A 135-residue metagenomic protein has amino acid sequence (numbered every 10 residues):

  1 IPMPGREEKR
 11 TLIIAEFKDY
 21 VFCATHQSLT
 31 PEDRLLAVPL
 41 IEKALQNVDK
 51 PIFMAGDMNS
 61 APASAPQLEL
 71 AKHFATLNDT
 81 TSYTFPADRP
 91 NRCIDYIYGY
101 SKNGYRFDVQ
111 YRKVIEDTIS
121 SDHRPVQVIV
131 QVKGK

Functional and structural regions predicted by a protein language model:
I1-P4, C23-E32: Surface-exposed cleft-lining segments at the edges of enzyme active sites
I1-Y20, R106, Q110-E116: Structured beta-strand-rich core segments of catalytic domains in phosphoester-bond hydrolases
G5-E7, P31-R34, R89, T118-S120: Solvent-exposed loop/turn segments connecting transmembrane beta-strands in outer-membrane beta-barrel proteins
E8-I14, N91-I97, D122-Q127: Short hydrophobic/aromatic beta-strand or adjacent loop that forms the aromatic wall/cage of a ligand/substrate-binding
I14-D19, Y100-S101, S121, V128-K133: Active-site beta-strand termini and strand-to-loop segments that position acidic
C23-T25, V48, I119: Membrane-proximal envelope and lipid/glycan-remodeling enzymes
Q27, G56-M58, R124: Active-site metal-binding loops of divalent metal-dependent hydrolases
P31-R106: Metal-dependent phosphoesterases centered on the DNase I-like endonuclease/exonuclease/phosphatase
